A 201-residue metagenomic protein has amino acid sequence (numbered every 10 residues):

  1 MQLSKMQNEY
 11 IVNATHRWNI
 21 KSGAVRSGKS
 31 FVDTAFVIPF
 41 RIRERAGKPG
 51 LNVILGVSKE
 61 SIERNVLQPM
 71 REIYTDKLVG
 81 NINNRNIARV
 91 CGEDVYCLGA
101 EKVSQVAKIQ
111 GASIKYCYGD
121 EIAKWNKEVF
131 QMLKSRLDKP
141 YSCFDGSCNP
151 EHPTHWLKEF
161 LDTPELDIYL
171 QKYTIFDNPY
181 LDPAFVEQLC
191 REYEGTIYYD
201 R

Functional and structural regions predicted by a protein language model:
M1-R201: Phosphate/NTP-binding elements of NTP-utilizing enzymes
